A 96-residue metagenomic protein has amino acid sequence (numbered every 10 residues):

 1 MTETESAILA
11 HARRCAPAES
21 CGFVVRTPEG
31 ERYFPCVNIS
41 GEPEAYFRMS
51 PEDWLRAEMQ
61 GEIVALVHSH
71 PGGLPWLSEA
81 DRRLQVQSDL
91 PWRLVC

Functional and structural regions predicted by a protein language model:
M1-I63, G72-C96: Conserved beta-strand-loop surface patch within small alpha/beta domains used for substrate/adaptor or ligand engagement
S69: Metallo-beta-lactamase
